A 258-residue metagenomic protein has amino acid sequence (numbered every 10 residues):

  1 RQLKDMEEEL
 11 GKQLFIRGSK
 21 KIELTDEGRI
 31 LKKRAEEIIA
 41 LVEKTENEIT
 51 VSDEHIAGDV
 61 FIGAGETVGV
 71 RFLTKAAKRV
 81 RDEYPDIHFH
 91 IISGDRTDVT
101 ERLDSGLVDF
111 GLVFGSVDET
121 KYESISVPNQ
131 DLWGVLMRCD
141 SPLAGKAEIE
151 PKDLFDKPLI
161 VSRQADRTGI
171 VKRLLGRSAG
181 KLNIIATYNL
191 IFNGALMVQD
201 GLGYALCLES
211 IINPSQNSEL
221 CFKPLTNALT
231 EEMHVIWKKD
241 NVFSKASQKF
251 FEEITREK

Functional and structural regions predicted by a protein language model:
R1-Q2, A76: Residues within the DNA-recognition helix of helix-turn-helix
D5-L24: A short LG(V/I)-centered, amphipathic sequence patch enriched for acidic residue(s) preceding the LG motif
E9-L10, L31-D53: Alpha-helical linker/hinge and terminal dimerization helices associated with HTH transcriptional regulators
A57-E119, T187-Y188: Central regulatory/effector-binding core of bacterial HTH transcription factors
D95-V108, F114, D166-C221: Hydrophobic hinge/microswitch elements
E119-W133, M137-L159: Flexible hinge/capping segments at coil-to-helix
T120-S126, Q130-L132, F192-D240: Beta-alpha-beta core module
A144, K157-A179, D200, F243-E252: Secondary-structure junction motif
